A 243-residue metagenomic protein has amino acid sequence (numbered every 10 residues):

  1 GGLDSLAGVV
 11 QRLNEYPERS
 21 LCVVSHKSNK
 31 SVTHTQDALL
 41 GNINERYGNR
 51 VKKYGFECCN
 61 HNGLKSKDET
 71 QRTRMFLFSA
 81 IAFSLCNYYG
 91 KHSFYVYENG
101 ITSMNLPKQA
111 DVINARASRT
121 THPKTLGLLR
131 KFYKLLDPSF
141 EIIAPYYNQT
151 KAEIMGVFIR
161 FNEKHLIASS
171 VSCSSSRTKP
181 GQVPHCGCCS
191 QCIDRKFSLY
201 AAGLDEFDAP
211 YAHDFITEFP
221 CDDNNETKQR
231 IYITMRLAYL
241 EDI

Functional and structural regions predicted by a protein language model:
G1-L3: Short, glycine-rich nucleotide/cofactor-binding loops
S5-I243: Nucleotide-activated chemistry modules centered on ATP-dependent adenylation/adenylyltransferase
